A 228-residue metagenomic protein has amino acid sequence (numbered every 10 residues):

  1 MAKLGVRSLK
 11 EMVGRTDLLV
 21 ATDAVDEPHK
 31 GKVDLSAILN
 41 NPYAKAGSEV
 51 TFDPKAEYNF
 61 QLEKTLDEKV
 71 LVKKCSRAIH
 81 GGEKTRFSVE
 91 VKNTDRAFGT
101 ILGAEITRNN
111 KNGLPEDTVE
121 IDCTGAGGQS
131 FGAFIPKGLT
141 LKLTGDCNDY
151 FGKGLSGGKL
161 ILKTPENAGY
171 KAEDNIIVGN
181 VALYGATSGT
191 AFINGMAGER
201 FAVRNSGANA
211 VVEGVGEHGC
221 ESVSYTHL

Functional and structural regions predicted by a protein language model:
M1-K10: Phosphate/diphosphate-binding loops
L9-Q61: Terminal amphipathic helices with adjacent charged low-complexity linkers/tails
E105, T124, F134, K142-D146 (+5 more regions): Feature marks extracellular polysaccharide-active and adherence modules
N110-N112, Q129-I135, C147-L155, N180-L183 (+2 more regions): Short, T/G/N/S-enriched strand-turn elements that build extracellular solenoid repeat scaffolds
D117-V119, K137-L139, F151, G158 (+2 more regions): The right-handed parallel beta-helix/beta-solenoid scaffold, focusing on the short coil/turn and N-cap positions
G158-A182, S206-A208: Acidic/polar low-complexity surface segments
V181, A186, A191-F192, N205 (+1 more regions): Conserved structured catalytic cores and adjacent interaction surfaces of nucleotide-binding/hydrolyzing enzymes
T226-H227: Conserved small/polar residues in nucleotide/adenosyl-binding loops
